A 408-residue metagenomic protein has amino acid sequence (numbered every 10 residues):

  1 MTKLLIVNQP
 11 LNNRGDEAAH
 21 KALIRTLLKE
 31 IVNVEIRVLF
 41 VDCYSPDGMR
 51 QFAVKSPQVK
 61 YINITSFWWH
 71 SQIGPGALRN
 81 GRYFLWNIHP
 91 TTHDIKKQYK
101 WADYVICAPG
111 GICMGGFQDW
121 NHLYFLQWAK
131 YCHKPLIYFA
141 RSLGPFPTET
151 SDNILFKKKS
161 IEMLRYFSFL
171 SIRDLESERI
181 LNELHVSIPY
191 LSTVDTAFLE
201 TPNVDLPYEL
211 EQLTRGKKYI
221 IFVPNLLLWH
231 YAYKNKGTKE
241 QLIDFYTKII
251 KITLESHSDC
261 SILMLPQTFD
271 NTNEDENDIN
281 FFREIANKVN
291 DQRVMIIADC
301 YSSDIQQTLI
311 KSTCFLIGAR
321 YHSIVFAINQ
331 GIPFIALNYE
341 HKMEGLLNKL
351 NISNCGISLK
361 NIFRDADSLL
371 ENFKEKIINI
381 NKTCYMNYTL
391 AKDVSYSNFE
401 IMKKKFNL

Functional and structural regions predicted by a protein language model:
M1-L408: Active-site anion-handling motifs in enzyme catalytic cores
